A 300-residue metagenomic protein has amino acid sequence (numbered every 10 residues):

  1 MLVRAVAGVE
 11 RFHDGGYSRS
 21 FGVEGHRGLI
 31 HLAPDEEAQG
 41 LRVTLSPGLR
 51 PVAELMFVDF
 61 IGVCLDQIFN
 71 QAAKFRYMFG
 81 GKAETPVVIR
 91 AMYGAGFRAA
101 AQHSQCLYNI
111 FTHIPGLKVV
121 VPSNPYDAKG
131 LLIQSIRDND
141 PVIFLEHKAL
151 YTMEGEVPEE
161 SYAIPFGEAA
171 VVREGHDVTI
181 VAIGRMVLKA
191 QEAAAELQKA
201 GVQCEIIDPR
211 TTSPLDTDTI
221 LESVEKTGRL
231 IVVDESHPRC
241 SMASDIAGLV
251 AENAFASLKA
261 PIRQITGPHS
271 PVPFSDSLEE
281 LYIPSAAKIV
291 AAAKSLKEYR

Functional and structural regions predicted by a protein language model:
M1-L45: N-terminal low-complexity segments that are often proline-rich with Ser/Thr-Pro
V3-A5, H31, E36, R42 (+6 more regions): N-terminal cationic amphipathic segment used for targeting or macromolecule association
Y17, I110, A193-E196: Residues within well-ordered alpha helices
A38-Q39, Q105-C106, K129, Q191 (+2 more regions): Residue-level marker for well-ordered alpha-helical positions
T44-V181, M186-K189, C204, L249 (+1 more regions): Conserved thiamine diphosphate
K82-V88, K148-R300: Thiamine diphosphate
